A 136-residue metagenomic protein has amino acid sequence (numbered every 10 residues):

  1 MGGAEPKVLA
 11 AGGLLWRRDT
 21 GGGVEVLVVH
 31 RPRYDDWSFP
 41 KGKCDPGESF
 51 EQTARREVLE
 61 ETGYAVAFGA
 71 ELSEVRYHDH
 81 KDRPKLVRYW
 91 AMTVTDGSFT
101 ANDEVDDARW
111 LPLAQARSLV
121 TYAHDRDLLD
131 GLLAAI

Functional and structural regions predicted by a protein language model:
M1-V26: Conserved N-terminal beta-strand and adjoining loop/helix that marks the start of the Nudix/MutT-like hydrolase domain
P6-V8, D36, A108, T121: A residue-level structural signature of the nucleotidyltransferase/glycosyltransferase Rossmann-like core
L15-R17, H30, T93-V94: Residue-level signal for short segments within beta-strands and strand-turn junctions of well-structured beta-sheet
G22-V28, S98-A101: Short, well-ordered strand-loop elements centered on a beta-strand within folded domains, enriched for acidic residues
V29-D35: Short, solvent-exposed aromatic-acidic interface loops
D35-W37, G97: Glycine-centered loop/turn positions within well-structured domains that cap or flank conserved ligand/cofactor-binding
G42-G131: Unchanged
A134-I136: Generic C-terminal helix-cap and adjacent flexible tail
